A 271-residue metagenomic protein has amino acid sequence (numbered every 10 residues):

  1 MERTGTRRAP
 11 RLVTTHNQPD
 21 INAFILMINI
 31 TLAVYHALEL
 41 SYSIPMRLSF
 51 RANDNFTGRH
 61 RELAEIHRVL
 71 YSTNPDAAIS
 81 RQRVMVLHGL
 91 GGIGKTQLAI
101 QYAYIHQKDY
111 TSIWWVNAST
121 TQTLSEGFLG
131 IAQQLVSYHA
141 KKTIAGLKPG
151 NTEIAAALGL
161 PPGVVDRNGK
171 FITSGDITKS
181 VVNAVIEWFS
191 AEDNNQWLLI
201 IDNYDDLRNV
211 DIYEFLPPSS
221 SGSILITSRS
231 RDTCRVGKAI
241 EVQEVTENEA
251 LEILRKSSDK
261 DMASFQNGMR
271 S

Functional and structural regions predicted by a protein language model:
E2-L38: Long, low-complexity intrinsically disordered regions enriched in small/polar and proline/glycine residues
G5, Y42-S43, R61-Q82, G89 (+3 more regions): A conserved switch/coupling segment of P-loop NTPase cores
T15-H16, T31-S72: Conserved adenine-nucleotide phosphate-binding loops and their immediately adjacent elements
G94: Conserved glycine(s) of the Walker
S125-G169: Conserved NTP-binding/hydrolysis module of P-loop NTPases
G268-S271: A short helix-loop-helix "switch/interaction" segment in the helical subdomain of ASCE P-loop NTPases
